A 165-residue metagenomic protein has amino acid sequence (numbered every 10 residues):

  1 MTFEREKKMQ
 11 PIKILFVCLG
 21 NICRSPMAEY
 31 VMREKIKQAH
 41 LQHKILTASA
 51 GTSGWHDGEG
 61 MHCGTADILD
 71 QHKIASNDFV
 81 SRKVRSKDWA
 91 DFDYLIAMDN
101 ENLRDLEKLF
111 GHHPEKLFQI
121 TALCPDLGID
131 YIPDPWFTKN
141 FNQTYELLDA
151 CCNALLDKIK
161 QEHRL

Functional and structural regions predicted by a protein language model:
T2-D91, D157-L165: Conserved active-site segments centered on acidic
S25, M98-D99: Replace "coordinates the UDP/GDP/TDP-sugar" with "coordinates nucleotide-activated sugar donors
Y94, N100-L165: Phosphate-binding/catalytic loops
